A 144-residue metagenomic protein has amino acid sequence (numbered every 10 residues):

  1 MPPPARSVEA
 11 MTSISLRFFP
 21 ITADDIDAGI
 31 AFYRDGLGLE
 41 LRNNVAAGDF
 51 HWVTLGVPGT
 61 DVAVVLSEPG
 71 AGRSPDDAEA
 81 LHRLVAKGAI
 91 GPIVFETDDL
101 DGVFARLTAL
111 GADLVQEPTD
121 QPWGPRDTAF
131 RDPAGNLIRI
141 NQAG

Functional and structural regions predicted by a protein language model:
P3-F18, E40-E96, D101-R131, N141-G144: Vicinal oxygen chelate
A23-A28: Short acidic-aromatic low-complexity motifs
G29-R34, L107, G135: Conserved active-site tyrosine of GNAT-family acetyltransferases
L37: Glycine-centered, phosphate/nucleic-acid-interacting loop/turn motifs that mediate DNA/RNA or nucleotide
